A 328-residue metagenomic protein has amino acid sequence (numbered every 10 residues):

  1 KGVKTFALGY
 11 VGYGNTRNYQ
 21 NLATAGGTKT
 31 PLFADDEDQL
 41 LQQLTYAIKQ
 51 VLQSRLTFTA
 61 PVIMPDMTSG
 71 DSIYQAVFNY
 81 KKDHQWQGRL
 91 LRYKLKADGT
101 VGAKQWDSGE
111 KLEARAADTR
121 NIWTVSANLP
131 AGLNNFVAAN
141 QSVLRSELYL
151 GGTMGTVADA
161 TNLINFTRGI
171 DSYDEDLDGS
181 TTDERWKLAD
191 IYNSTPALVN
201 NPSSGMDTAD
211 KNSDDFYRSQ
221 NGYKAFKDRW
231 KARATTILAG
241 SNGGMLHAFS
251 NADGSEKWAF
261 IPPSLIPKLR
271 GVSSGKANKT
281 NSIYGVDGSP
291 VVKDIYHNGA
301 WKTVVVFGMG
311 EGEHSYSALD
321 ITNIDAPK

Functional and structural regions predicted by a protein language model:
K1-K328: A fold-level detector for beta-propeller and closely related beta-sheet-rich head/sensor domains
